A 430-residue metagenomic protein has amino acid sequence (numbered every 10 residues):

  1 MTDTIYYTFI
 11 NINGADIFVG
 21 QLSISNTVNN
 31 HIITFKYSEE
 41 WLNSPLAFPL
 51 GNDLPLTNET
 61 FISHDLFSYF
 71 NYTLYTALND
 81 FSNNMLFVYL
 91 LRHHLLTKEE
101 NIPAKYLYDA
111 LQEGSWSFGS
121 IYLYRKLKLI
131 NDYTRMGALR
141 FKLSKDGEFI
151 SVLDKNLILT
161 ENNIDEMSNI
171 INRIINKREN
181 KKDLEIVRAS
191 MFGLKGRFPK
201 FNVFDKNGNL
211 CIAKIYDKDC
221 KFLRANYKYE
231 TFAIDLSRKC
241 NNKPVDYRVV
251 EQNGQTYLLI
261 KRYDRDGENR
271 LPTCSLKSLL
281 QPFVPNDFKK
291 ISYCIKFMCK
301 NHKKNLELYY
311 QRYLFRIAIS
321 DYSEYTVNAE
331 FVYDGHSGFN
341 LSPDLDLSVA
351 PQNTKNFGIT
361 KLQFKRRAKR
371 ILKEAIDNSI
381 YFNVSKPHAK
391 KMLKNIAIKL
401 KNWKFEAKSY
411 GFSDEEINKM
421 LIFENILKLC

Functional and structural regions predicted by a protein language model:
M1-C430: Phosphate/dinucleotide-binding and metal-coordinating scaffold of catalytic cores in nucleotide-dependent enzymes
